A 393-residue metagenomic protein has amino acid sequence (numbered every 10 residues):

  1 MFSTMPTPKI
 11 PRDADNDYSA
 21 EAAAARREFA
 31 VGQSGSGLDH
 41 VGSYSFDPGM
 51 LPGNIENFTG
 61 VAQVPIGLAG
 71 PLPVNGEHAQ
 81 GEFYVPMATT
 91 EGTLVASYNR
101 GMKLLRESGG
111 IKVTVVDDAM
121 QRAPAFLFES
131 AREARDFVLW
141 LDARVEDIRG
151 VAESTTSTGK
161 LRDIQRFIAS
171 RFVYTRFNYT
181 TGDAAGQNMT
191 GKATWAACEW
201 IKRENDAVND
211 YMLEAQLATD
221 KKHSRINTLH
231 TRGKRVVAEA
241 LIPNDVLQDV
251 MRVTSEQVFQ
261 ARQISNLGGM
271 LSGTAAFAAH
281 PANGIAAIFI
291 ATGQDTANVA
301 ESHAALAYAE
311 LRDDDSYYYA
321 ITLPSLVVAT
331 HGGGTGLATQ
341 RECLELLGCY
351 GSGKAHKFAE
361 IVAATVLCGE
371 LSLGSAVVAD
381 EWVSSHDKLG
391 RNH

Functional and structural regions predicted by a protein language model:
M1-M87, S97-M102, D117-A119, K388-H393: Acidic/polar, glycine-rich intrinsically disordered N-terminal extensions of enzymes
V41, S154-R166, E204-Q216, Q257-A261 (+4 more regions): Flexible, glycine/charged-enriched surface loops at secondary-structure junctions
G60-V95, T181-G191, L267-Q294, T365-S375: Conserved phosphate/anionic-ligand binding catalytic regions in large, soluble enzymes, centered on
A62, G67-S170, T175: Small-residue-rich
Y84-I111, V145-S157, G284, I288-C343: Long, charge-patterned amphipathic alpha-helical coiled-coil/hairpin "stalk" segments used as oligomerization
E91, S130-E133, Y179-A185, S325-V327 (+1 more regions): A generic structural motif
D183-T335: Glycine-rich anion/phosphate-binding loop at the beta-strand->alpha-helix junction
Y318-H393: Internal helix-turn-beta structural module
